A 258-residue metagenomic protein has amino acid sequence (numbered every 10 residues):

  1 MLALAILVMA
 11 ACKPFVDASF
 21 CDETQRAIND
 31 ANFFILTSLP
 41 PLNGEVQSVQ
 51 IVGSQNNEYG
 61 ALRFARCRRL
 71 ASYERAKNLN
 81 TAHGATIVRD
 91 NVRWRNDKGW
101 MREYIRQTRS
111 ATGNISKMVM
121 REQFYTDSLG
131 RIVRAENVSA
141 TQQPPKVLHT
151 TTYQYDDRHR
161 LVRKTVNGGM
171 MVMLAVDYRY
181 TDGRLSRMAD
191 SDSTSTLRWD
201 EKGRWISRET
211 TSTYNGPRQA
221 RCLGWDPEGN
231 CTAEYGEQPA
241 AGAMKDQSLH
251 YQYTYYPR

Functional and structural regions predicted by a protein language model:
M1-A10: Sec-dependent bacterial lipoprotein signal peptides
C12-R258: Buried hydrophobic residues that stabilize the cores of well-folded domains
